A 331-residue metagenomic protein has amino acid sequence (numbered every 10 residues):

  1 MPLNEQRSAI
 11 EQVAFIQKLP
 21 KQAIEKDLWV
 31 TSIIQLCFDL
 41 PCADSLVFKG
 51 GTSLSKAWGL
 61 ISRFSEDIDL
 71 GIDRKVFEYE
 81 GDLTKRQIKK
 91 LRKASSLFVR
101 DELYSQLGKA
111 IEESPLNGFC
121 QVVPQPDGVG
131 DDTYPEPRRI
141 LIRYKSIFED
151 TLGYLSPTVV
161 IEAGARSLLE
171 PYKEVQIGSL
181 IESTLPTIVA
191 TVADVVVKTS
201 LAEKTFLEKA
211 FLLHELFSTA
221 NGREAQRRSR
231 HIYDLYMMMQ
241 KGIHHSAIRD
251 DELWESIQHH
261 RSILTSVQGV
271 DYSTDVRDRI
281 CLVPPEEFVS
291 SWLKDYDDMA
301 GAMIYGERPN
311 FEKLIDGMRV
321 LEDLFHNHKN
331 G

Functional and structural regions predicted by a protein language model:
M1-L46, K56-S62, I68, R74-G331: Structured mid-to-C-terminal alpha-helical surface segments
F48-T52: Glycine-rich beta-strand-to-loop/alpha-helix junction loops that act as flexible
